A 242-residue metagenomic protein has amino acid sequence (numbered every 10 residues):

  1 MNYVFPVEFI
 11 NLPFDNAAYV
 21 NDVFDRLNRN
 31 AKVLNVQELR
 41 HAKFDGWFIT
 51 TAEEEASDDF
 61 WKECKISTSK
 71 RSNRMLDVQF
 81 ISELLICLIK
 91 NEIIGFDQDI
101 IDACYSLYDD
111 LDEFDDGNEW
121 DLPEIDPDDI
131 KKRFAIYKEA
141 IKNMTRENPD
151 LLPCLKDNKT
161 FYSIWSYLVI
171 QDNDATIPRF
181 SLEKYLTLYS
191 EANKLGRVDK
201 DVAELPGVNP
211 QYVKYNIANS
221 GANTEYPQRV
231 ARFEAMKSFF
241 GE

Functional and structural regions predicted by a protein language model:
M1-S106, D201-P206, Y212-Y226, V230 (+1 more regions): Basic- and aromatic-enriched surface patches that contact anionic nucleotides/nucleic acids
I93-E242: C-terminal subdomains that position terminal phosphate/3'-OH groups for nucleotidyl transfer/ligation, primarily on
